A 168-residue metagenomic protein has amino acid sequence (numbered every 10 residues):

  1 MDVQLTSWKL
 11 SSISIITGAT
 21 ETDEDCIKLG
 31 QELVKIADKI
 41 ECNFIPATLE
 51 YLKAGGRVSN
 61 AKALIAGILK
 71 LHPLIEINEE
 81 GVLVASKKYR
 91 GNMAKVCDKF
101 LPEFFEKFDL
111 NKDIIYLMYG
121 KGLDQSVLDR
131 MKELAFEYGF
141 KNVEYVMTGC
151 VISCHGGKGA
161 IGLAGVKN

Functional and structural regions predicted by a protein language model:
Q4-N168: Mixed-charge interfacial surface used for oligomerization/domain docking and macromolecular partner engagement
